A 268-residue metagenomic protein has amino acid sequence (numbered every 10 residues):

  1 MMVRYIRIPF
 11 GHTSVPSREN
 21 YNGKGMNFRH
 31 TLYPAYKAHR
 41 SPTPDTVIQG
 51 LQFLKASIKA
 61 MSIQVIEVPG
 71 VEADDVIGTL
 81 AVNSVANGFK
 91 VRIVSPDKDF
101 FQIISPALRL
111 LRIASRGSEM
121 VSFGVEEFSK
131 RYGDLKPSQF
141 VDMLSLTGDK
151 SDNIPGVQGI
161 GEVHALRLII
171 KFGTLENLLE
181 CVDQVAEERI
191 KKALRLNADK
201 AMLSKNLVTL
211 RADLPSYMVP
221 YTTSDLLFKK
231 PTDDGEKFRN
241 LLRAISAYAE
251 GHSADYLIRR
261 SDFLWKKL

Functional and structural regions predicted by a protein language model:
M1-R92, F100-E119, M202-L203, T209-P231 (+1 more regions): Noncatalytic, basic helical substrate-engagement surface that gates or grips nucleic-acid strands
G11, V15-R18, H39, A107 (+1 more regions): Non-catalytic nucleic-acid-binding/docking modules located in mid-to-C-terminal regions of nucleic-acid enzymes
